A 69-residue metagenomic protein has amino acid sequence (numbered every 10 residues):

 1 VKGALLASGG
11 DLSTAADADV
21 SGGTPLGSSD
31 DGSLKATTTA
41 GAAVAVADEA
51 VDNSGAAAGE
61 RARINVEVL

Functional and structural regions predicted by a protein language model:
V1-L69: Surface-exposed, low-hydrophobicity beta-strand/loop segments enriched in small/polar/acidic residues
